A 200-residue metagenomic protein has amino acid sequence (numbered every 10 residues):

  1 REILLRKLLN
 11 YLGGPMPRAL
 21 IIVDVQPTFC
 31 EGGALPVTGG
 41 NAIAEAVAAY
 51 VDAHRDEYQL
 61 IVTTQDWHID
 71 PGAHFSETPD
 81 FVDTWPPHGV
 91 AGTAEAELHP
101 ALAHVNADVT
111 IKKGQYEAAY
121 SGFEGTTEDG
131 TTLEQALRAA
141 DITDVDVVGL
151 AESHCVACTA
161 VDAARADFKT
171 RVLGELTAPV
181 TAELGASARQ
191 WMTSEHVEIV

Functional and structural regions predicted by a protein language model:
R1-R6: Extreme N-terminal basic, low-complexity initiation segments that serve as generic localization/processing leaders
K7-E117, A139, F168-K169, V180-V200: Active-site acidic carboxylates
V23, D66, L150-E152, E175: Cofactor-binding loop segments of dinucleotide-utilizing enzymes, especially the Rossmann-like FAD- and NAD(P)+-binding
G39, D144, V148-S153: Short, glycine-rich nucleotide/cofactor-binding loops
Q115-A140: Alpha-helical scaffold elements lining the catalytic groove of polysaccharide deacetylases
D146-G149, F168-A182: A short glycine-rich beta-strand->turn/loop micro-motif centered on a GG-aromatic cluster
V156-R165: Histidine-anchored nucleotide/phosphate-binding helix
